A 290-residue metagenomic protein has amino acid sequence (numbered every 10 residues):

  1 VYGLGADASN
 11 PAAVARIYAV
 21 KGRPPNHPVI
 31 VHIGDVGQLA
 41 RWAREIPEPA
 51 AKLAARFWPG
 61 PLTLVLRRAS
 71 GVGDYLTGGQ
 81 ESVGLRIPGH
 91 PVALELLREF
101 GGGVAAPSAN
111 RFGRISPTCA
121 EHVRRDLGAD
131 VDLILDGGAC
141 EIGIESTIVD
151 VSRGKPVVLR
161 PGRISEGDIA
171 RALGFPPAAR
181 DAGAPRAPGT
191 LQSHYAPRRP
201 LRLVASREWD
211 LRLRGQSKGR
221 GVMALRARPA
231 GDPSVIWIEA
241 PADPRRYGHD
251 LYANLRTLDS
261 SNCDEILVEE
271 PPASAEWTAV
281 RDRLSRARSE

Functional and structural regions predicted by a protein language model:
V1-E290: Active-site-adjacent structural elements in enzyme catalytic cores
